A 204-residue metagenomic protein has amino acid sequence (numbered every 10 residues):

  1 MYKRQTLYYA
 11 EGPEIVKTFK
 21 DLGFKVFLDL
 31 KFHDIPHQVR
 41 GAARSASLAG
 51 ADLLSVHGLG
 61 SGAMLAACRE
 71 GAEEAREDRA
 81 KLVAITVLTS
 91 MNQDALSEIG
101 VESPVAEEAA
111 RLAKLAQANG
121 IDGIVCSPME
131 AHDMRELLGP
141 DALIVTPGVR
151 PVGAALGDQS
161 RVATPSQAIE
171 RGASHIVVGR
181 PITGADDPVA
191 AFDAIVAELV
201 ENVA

Functional and structural regions predicted by a protein language model:
M1-Y2: Short, small-residue-biased leader/transition segments that mark boundaries at the very start of proteins
T6-E14, K20, V26, S127-I176: A C-terminal functional module that forms or caps the active site or interfaces directly with catalytic machinery
Y8, K25-D29, L53-S55: Short, conserved beta-strand segments within well-ordered enzyme catalytic domains that often line or immediately flank
D29, V56, I85, V145-P147 (+1 more regions): Generic beta-sheet signal
K31, L54, A116, M134 (+3 more regions): Conserved, mostly hydrophobic/aromatic
D34, Q38-G123, S127-E130, L137-D141 (+1 more regions): Conserved anion-binding
A49-S61, R150-V152, Q159-A191: Glycine-rich phosphate-binding active-site loops on the catalytic face of alpha/beta enzymes
L65-G71, A75, I169, I182-A204: C-terminal helical cap(s) of enzyme catalytic domains, especially alpha/beta-barrels
